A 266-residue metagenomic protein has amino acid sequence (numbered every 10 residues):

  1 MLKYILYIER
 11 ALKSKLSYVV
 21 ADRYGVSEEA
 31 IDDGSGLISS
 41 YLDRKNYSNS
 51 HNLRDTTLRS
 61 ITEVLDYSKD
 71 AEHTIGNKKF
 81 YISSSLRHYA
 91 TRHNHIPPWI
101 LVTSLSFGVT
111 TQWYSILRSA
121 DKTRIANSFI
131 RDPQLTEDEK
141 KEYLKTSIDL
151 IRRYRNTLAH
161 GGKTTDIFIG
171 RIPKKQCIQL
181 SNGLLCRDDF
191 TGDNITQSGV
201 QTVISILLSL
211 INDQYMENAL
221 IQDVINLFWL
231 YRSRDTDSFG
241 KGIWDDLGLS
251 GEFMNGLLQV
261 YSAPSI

Functional and structural regions predicted by a protein language model:
M1-S265: Long, contiguous internal "core" modules enriched in hydrophobic/ aromatic residues
